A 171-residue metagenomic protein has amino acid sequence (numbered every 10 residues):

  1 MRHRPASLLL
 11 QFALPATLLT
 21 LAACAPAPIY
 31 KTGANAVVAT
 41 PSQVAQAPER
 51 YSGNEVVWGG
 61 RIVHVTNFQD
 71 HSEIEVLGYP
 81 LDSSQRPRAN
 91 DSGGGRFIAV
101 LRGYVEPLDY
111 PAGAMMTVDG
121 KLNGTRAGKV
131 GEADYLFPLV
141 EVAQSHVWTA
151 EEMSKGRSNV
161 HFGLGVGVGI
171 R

Functional and structural regions predicted by a protein language model:
M1-L14: Bacterial N-terminal signal peptides that target proteins for export
Q11, P15-T17, G120, V142: Generic hydrophobic/packing signal
L19-A23: C-terminal motif of bacterial Sec signal peptides marking the signal peptidase cleavage site
C24-R171: OB-fold and OB-like single-stranded nucleic-acid-recognition modules and their adjacent interaction interfaces
